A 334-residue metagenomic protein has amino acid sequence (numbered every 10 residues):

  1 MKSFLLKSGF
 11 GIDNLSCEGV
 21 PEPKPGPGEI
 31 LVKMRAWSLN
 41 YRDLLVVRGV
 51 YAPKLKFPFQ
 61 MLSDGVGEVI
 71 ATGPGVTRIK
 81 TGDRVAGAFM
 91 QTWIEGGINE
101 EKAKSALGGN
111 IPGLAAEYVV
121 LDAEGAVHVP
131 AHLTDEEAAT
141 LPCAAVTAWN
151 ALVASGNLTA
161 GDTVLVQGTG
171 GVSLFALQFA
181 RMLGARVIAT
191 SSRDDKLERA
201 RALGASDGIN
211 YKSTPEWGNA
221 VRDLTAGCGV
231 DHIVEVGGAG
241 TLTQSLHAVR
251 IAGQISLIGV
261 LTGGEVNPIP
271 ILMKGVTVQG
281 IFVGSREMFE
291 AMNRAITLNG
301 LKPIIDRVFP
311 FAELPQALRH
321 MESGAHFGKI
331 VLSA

Functional and structural regions predicted by a protein language model:
F4-L5, G227, G300-I304, Q316-A334: C-terminal capping/lid region of NAD(P)-dependent oxidoreductase domains
P21-W37, V50-I94, N110-P112, P130-H132: Glycine-rich beta-strand-centered segment in the early N-terminal region that forms part of a ligand/cofactor-binding
F89-Q167, A202: NAD(P)H dinucleotide-binding glycine-rich loop of Rossmann-like/cofactor-binding domains, especially the beta1-alpha1
K102-K104, L183, D194, A200-R201 (+3 more regions): Glycine-rich phosphate-binding loop and adjacent beta-alpha segment of Rossmann(oid) nucleotide-cofactor-binding
T163-T169, R181-G240: Adenosine-nucleotide cofactor-binding segment
S173-L174: N-terminal Rossmann-fold NAD(P) dinucleotide-binding loop
